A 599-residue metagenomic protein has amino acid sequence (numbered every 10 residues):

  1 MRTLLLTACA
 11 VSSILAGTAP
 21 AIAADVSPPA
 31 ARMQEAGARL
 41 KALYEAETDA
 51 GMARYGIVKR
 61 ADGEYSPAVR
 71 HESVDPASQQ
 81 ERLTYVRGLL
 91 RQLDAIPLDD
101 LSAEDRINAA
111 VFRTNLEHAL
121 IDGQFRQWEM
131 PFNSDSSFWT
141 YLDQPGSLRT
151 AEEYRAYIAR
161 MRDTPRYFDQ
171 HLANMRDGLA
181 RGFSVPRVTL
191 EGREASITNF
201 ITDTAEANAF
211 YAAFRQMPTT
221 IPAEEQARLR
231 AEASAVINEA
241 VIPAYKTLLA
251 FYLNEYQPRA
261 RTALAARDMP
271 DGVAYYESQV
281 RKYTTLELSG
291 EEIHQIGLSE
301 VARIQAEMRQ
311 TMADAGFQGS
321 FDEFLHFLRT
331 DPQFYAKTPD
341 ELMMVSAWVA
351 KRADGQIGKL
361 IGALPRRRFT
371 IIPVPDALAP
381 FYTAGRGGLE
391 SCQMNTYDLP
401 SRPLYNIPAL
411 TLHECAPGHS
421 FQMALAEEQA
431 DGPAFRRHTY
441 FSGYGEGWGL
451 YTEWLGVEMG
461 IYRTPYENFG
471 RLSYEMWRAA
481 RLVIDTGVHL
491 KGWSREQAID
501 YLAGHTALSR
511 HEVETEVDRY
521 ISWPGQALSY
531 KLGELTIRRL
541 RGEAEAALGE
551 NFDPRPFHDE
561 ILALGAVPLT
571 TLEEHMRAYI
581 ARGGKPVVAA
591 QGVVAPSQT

Functional and structural regions predicted by a protein language model:
M1-L4: Positively charged n-region of N-terminal signal peptides that target proteins for export
T7-A16: Bacterial N-terminal signal peptides
L15-D25: Signal peptide processing junction and immediate N-terminal pro/mature segment of secreted/exported proteins
A23-T599: N-terminal maturation segment of proteins
